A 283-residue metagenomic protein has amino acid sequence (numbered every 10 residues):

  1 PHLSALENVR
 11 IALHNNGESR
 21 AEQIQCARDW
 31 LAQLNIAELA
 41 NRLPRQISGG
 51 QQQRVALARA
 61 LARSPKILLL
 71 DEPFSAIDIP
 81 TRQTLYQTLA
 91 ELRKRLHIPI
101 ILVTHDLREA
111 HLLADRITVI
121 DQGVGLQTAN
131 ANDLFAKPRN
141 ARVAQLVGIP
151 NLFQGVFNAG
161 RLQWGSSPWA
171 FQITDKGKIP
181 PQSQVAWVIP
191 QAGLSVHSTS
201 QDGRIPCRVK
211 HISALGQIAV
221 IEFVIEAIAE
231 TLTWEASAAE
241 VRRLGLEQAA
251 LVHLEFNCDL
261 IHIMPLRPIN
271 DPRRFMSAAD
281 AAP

Functional and structural regions predicted by a protein language model:
P1-R142: ABC ATPase nucleotide-binding domains
L13, G50-Q51, I149, V156 (+1 more regions): Gly/Ser/Thr-rich helix-start
L134-K137, L146, H197, M264: Residues that scaffold the ATP/ADP-binding catalytic core of kinase and kinase-like folds
A136-A159, V188: C-terminal boundary and immediately downstream tail of ABC-type ATPase nucleotide-binding domains
P150, R161-P283: Non-catalytic connector elements of ABC transporters
